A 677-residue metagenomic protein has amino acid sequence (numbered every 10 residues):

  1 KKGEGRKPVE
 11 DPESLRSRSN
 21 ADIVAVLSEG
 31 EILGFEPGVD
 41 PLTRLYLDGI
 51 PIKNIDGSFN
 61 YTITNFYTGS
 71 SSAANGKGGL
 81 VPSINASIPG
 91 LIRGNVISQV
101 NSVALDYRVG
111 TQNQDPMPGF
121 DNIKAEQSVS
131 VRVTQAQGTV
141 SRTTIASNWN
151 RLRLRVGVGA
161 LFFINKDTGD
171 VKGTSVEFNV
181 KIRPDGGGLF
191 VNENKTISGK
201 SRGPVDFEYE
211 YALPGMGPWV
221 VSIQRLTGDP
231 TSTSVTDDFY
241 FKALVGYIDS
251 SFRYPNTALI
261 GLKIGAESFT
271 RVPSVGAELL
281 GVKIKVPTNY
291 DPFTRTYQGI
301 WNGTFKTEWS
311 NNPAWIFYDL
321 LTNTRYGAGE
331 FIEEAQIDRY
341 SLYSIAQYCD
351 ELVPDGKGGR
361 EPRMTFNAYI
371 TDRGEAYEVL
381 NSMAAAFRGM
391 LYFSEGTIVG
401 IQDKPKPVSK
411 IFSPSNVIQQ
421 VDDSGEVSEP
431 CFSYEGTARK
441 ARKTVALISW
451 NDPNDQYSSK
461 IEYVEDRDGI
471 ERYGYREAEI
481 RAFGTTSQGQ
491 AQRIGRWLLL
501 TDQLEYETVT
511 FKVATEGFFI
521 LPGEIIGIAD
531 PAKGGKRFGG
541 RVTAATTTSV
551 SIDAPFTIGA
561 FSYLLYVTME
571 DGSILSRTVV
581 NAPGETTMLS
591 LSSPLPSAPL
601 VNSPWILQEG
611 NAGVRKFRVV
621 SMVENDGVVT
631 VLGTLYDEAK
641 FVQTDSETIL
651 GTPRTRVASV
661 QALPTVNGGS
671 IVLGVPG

Functional and structural regions predicted by a protein language model:
K1, V9, S14-I23, L33-P41 (+1 more regions): C-terminal extracytoplasmic interaction modules
K1-F387, A446, N451, Y457-S458 (+1 more regions): Polar, S/T/G-rich
